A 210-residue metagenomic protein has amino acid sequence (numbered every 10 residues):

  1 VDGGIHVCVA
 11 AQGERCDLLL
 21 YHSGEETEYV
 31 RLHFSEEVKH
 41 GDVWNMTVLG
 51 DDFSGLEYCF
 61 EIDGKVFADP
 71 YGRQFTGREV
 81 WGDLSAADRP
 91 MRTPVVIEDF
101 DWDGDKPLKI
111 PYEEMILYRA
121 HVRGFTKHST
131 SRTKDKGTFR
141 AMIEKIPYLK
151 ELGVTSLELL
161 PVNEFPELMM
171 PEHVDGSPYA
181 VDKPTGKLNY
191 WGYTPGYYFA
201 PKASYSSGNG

Functional and structural regions predicted by a protein language model:
V1-D2, E28, V38-G137: The feature marks proteins involved in alpha-glucan
G3-V7: Structural beta-strand segments of beta-rich domains
V9, F60, A120, L149 (+2 more regions): Conserved, mostly hydrophobic/aromatic
A10-C16: Short proline/glycine-enriched turn/loop motifs at strand-loop junctions of beta-rich domains
E25-H33: Surface-exposed loop/edge segments in extracytoplasmic proteins
R123-E158: A conserved hydrophobic secondary-structure block that centers on an alpha-helix together with its immediately flanking
T133, T138, M170-G210: Aromatic- and acidic-residue-enriched carbohydrate-binding clefts of CAZyme catalytic domains
L149-K183: Carboxylate/His-rich catalytic cores and anion/metal-binding grooves
